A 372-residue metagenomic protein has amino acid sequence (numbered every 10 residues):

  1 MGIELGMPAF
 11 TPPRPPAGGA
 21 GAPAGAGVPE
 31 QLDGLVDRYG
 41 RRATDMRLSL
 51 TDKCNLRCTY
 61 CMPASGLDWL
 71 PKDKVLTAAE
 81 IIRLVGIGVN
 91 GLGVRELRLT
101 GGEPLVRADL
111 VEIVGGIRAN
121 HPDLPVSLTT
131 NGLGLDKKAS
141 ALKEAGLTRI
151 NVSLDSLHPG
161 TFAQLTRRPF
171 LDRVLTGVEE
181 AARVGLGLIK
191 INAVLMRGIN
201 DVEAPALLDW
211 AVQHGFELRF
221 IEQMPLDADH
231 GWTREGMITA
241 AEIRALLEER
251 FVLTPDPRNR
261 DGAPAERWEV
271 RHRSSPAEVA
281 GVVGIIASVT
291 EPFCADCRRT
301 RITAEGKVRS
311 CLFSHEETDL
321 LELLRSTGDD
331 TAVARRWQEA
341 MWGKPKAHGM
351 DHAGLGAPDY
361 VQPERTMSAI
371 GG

Functional and structural regions predicted by a protein language model:
M1-V36, S274-E278, E291-G372: Radical SAM enzyme core and accessory elements
G2-P16, P23-G101, L105-P125: Conserved alpha-helical substructure of the radical SAM core
I3-L5, F10, R14-P16, G160-A163 (+5 more regions): Radical SAM enzyme [4Fe-4S]-AdoMet core and its adjacent flexible, acidic and glycine-rich loops/tails across
L56, P159-G160, P292, T318: Glycine-centered loop/turn positions within well-structured domains that cap or flank conserved ligand/cofactor-binding
R57, C61, R107, G160 (+3 more regions): Residues that scaffold the ATP/ADP-binding catalytic core of kinase and kinase-like folds
Y60, A64-L67, A240, T300-T303: Secreted/processed peptides and extracellular or luminal domains of membrane proteins
S65-W69, L157-P159, P225-A228, T318: A short, flexible beta-alpha/helix-coil linker loop
V75, I82-R98, R107-I221: Radical SAM/AdoMet-radical enzyme domain recognition
